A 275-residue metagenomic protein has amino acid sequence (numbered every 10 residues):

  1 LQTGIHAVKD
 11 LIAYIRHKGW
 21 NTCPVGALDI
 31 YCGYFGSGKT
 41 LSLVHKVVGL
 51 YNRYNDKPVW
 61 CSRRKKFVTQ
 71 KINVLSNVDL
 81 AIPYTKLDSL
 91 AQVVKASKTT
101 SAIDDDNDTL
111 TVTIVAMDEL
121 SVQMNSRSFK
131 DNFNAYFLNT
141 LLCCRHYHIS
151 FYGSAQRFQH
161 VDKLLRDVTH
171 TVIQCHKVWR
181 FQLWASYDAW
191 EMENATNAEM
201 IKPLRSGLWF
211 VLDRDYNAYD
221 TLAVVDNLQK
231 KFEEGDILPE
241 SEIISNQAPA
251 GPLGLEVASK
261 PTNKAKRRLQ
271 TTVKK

Functional and structural regions predicted by a protein language model:
L1-N21: N-terminal pre-Walker A segment at the start of P-loop NTPase domains
K18-G26, R53-V59, K66-F67: Phosphate-binding P-loop
P24-Y54: Glycine-rich P-loop/Walker A and Walker A-like loops and their local beta1-loop-alpha1 context in P-loop NTPases
V59-W60, K71-V78, Y152-A155: Short, hydrophobic beta-strand segments that form beta-sheet elements in well-ordered domains
K71-I72, L110-I114, H146-G153: Loop/turn-to-beta-strand initiation segments
D79-C143: Conserved nucleotide-sensing/catalytic segment adjacent to the nucleotide-binding pocket in NTP-handling enzymes
V122-P203: Replace "adjacent to P-loop NTPase cores in ATP/GTP-dependent enzymes" with "adjacent to NTP-binding cores
T171, A185-K275: Conserved P-loop NTPase motor module
